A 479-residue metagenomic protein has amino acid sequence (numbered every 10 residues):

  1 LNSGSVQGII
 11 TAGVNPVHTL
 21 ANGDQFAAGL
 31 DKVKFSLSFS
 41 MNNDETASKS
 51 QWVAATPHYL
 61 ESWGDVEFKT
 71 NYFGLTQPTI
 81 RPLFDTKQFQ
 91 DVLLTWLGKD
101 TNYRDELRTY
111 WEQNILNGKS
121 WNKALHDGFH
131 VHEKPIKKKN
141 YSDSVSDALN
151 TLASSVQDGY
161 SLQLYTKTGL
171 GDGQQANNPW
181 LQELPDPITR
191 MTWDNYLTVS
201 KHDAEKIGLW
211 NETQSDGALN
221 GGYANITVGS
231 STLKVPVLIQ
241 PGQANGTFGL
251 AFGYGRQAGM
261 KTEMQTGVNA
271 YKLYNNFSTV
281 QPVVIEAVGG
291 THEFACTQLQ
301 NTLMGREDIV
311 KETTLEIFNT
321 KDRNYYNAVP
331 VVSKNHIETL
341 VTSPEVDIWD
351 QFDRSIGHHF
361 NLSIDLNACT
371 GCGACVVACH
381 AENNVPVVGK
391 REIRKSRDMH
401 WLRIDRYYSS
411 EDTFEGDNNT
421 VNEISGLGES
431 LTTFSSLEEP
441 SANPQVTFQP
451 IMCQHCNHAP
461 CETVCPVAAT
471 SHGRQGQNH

Functional and structural regions predicted by a protein language model:
N2-L83, W111-L402, D412-T413: A cross-kingdom feature strongest in bacterial/archaeal respiratory oxidoreductases
G4-Q7, D24, A28, S48 (+8 more regions): Feature representing long, continuous alpha-helical segments
L83-K87, P444: Residue-level detector of secondary-structure boundary/capping sites
K87-N114: Non-catalytic, well-ordered alpha-helical segments in soluble enzyme domains
L93, Y103-R104, K234, C372 (+2 more regions): Internal amphipathic alpha-helical segments of the cytochrome P450 catalytic fold
V346-G371, H400-R406, F434-T463, V467-H479: Ferredoxin-like iron-sulfur electron-transfer modules
E382-S441, S471-H479: Non-heme iron-sulfur electron-transfer modules
